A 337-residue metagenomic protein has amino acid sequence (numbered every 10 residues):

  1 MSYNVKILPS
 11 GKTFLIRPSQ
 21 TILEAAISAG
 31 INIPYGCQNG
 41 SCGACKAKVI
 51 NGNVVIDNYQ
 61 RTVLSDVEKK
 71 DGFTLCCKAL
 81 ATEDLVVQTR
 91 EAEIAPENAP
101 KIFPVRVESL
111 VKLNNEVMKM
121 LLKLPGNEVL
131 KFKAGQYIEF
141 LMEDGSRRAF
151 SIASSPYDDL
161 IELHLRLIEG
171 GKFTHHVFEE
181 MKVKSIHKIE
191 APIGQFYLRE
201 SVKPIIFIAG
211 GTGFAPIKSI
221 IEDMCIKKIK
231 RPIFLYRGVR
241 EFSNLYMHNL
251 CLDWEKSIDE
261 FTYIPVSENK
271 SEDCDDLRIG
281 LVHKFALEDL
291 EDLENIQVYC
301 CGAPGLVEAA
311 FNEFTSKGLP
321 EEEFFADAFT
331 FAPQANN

Functional and structural regions predicted by a protein language model:
M1-A79, L85, P232, Y236-N337: Reductase modules of NAD(P)H-dependent flavoproteins
I50-N53, R90-A92, E143, P192: Short, surface-exposed secondary-structure boundary micro-motifs
T74-E97, S185-I186: Short, structured interface segments
L85, N98, S146-A153, G194-S201: Short, Lys/Arg- and Gly-enriched loop/turn segments at beta-strand edges
A99-I186, V239-E241, V266-K270: Ferredoxin-reductase
G135, G213, A303: Short, conserved phosphate/pyrophosphate- and ester-handling motifs at nucleotide-, phospho-/glycolipid
K218-I226: Histidine-anchored nucleotide/phosphate-binding helix
